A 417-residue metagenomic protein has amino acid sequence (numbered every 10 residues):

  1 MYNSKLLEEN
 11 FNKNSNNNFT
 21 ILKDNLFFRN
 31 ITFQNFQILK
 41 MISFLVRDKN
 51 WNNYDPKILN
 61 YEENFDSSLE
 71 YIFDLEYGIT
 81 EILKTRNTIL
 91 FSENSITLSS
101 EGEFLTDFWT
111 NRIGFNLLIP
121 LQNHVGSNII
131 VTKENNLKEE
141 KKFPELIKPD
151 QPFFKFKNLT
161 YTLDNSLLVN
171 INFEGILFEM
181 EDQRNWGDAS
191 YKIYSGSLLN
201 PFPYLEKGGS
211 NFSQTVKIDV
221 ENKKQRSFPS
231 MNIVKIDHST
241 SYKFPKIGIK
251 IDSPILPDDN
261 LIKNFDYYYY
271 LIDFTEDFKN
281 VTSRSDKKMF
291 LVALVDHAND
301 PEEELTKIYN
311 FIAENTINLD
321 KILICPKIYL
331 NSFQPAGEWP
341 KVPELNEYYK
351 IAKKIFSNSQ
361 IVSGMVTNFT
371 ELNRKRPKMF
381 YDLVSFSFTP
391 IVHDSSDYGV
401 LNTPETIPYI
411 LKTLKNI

Functional and structural regions predicted by a protein language model:
M1-D74, N128: Acidic-aromatic substrate-binding/catalytic surfaces of carbohydrate-active enzymes
R47-L105, M180-S190: Extended, loop-rich substrate-binding clefts of extracytoplasmic carbohydrate-active enzymes
E76-G78, T160-N232, D273: Beta-strand-rich recognition/accessory modules
T97-E174: Polysaccharide-binding surfaces and accessory modules of carbohydrate-active proteins
Y242-V292, F311-K321: Catalytic domains of carbohydrate-active enzymes, especially glycoside hydrolases
P245-D252, V292-H297, Y348-N373, L411-I417: Aromatic-lined carbohydrate-recognition surfaces of secreted/lumenal glycan-active proteins
Y267-E276, N315-V342, E371-P404: Aromatic- and acid-rich polysaccharide-binding/catalytic face of secreted or lumenal carbohydrate-active enzymes
N280-K287, V392-I417: Glycoside hydrolase catalytic-domain groove-lining segments
